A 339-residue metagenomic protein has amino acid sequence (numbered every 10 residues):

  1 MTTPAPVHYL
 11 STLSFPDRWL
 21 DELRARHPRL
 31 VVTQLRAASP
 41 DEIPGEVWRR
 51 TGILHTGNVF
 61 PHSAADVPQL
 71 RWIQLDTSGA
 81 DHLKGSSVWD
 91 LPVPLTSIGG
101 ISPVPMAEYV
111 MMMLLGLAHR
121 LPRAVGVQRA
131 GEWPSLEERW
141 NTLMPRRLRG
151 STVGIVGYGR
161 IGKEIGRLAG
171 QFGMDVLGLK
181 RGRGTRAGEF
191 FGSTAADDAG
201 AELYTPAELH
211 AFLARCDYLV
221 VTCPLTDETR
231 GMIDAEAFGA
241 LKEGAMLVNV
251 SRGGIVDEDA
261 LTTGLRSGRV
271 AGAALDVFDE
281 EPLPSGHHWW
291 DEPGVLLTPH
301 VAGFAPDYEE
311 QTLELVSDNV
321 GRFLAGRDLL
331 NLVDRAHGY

Functional and structural regions predicted by a protein language model:
M1-G99: An N-terminal-biased, well-structured beta-alpha scaffold segment characteristic of Rossmann-like dinucleotide-binding
V93, G99-T152: Phosphate-binding beta-alpha-beta segment of Rossmann-like dinucleotide-binding domains, i.e., the NAD(P)
A107-G126, R167-M174, E314-R327: Oxidoreductase and adenylate-handling cofactor-binding alpha/beta cores
V127-E137, D328-Y339: A short, charged, Gly/Pro-tolerant segment at domain boundaries
Y158-G159: Glycine-rich Rossmann-fold phosphate-binding loop(s) that bind the pyrophosphate of adenine dinucleotide cofactors
G162-K163: N-terminal Rossmann-fold NAD(P) dinucleotide-binding loop
R183-H288: Rossmann-like adenosine-cofactor binding region
L283-P284, E292-E314: Adenosine-phosphate binding glycine-rich loop
